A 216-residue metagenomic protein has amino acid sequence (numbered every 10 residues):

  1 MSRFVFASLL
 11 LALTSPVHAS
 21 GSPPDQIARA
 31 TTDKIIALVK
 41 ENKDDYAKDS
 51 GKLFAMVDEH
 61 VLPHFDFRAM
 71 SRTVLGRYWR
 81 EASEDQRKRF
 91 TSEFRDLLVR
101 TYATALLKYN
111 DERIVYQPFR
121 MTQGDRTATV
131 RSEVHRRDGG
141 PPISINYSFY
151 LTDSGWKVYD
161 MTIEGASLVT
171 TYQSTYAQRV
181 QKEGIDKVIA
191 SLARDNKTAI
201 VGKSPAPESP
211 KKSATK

Functional and structural regions predicted by a protein language model:
F4-T14: Sec-dependent N-terminal signal peptides
S15-S20: Sec/Tat signal peptide C-region and signal peptidase I cleavage site
G21-Y102: Early exported N-terminus immediately downstream of N-terminal targeting peptides
A37, E41-D44, K48, K52 (+8 more regions): Surface-exposed, polar/charged faces of alpha-helical domains in mature secreted/periplasmic/lumenal proteins
F94, R120, V134-R136, Y147-F149 (+1 more regions): A mature extracytoplasmic/lumenal domain signature
R100-I143, D195-K216: Surface-exposed, charged secondary-structure patches
P142-T170: Short beta-strand edge/turn micro-motifs at domain boundaries
D160-K216: Low-complexity, intrinsically disordered terminal/linker segments enriched in charged and Gly/Pro repeats
